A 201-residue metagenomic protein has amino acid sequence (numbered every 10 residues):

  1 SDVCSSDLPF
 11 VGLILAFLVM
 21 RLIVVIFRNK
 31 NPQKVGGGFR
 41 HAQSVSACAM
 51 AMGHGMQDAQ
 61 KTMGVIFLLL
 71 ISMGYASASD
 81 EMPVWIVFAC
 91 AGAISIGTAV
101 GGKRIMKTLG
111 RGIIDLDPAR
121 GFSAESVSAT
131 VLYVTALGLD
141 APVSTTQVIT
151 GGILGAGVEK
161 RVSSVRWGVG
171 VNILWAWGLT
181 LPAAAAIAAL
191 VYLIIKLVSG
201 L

Functional and structural regions predicted by a protein language model:
D2-S5: Short, small-residue-biased leader/transition segments that mark boundaries at the very start of proteins
P9-R21, V25, A59, M63 (+7 more regions): Transmembrane alpha-helical segments of multi-pass membrane transport proteins and ion-pumping complexes
V19-M50, A78, I105, R111 (+3 more regions): Intrinsically disordered, low-complexity non-transmembrane regions of multi-pass membrane transporters
H41-S44, V84, F88, F122-Y133 (+1 more regions): Hydrophobic alpha-helical segments embedded in the membrane of multi-pass proteins
C48-H54, Q60-L68, L132-G138, S144: Generic transmembrane alpha-helix signature in multi-pass membrane proteins, especially transporters/channels
Q57-A124, L139, A156: Transmembrane helical segments that form the transport core of multi-pass membrane transport proteins
G110-T145, I173-G178: Hydrophobic alpha-helical bundle architecture
G155-I173: Catalytic phosphate/nucleotide-handling subdomain of diverse soluble enzymes
